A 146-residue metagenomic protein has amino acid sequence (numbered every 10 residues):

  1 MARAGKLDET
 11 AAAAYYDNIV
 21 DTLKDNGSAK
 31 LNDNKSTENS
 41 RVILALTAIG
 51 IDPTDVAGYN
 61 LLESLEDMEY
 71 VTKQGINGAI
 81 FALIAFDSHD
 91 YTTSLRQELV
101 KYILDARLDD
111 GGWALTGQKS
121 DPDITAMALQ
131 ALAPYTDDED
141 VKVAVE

Functional and structural regions predicted by a protein language model:
M1-D8, A29-D55, V71-Q97, L108-A144: An alpha-helical repeat/solenoid feature that recognizes helix-turn-helix modules
T10-N18, T54-L61, L95: Helix-turn-helix repeat elements of alpha-solenoid scaffolds
Y15-I19, L23, T47, V141: Generic hydrophobic, helix-prone segments enriched in Leu/Val/Ile
I19, L23, L65, I103-L104 (+1 more regions): Buried hydrophobic core positions in alpha-solenoid tandem helical repeats
V20-N32: Blade-loop segments of beta-propeller domains
E63-V71: A conserved helix-loop-strand patch within extracytoplasmic ligand-binding domains of the periplasmic binding
Y70, Y102-D105: A short "linker-to-beta-strand initiation" element
